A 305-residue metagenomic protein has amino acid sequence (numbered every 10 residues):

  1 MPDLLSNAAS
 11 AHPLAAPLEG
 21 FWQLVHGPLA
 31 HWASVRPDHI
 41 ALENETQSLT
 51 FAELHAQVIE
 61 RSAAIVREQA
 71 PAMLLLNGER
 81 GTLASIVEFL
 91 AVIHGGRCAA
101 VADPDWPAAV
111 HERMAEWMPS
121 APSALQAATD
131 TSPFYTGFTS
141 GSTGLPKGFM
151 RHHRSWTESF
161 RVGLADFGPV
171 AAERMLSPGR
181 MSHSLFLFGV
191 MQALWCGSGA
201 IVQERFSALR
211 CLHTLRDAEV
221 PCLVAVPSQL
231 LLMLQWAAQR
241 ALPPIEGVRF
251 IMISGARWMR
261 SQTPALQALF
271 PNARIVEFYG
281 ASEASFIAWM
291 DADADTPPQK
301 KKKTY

Functional and structural regions predicted by a protein language model:
A16-G27, P37, A121-F138, G168-M175: Conserved pre-ATP/AMP-binding loop-to-beta segment of ANL
P17-A30, V35-R67, H111, R151-R154: Conserved AMP-binding/adenylate-forming core of the ANL superfamily
F21, A63-D105, R174-R180: Conserved AMP-binding/adenylate-forming
P28-H31, R80-V101, G163-A165, S184-C196: Hydrophobic alpha-helical segments in the ANL/AMP-binding
T50-F51, F134-R161, A165: Conserved AMP-binding A3 loop
E79-G81, C98-M114, P178, S198-D217: ATP-dependent adenylate-forming carboxylate-activation enzymes
F160-R174, S182-C222: Conserved AMP-binding/adenylation subdomain of ANL enzymes
C222, A238-P297: Gly/Ser/Thr-rich phosphate-binding loop
